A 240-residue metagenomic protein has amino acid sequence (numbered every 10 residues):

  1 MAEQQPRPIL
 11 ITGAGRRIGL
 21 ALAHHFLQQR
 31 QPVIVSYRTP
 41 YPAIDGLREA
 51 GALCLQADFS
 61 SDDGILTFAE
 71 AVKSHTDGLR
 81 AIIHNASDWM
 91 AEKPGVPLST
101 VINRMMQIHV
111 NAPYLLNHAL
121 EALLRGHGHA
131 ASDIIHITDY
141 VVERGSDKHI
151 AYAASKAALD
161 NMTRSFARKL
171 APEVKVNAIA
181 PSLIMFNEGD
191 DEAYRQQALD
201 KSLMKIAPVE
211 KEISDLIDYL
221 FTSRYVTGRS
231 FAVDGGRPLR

Functional and structural regions predicted by a protein language model:
T12, L79-S87, H109, H136 (+1 more regions): Rossmann-fold scaffold of SDR-type NAD(P)-dependent oxidoreductases
G15-R17: Conserved glycine-rich cofactor-binding loop
L66, S87-R104, G126, K148-A151 (+1 more regions): Conserved mid-core segment of classical short-chain dehydrogenase/reductases
E70-S74, I108-H129, A167-R168, P172 (+2 more regions): Amphipathic alpha-helical dimer-interface segment in Rossmann-like NAD(P)H-dependent oxidoreductases
L98-L115, I135, Y152, L159 (+1 more regions): Catalytic Tyr-X3-Lys loop
R125-A158, T163-A171, L183: Catalytic loop of short-chain dehydrogenase/reductase
E173-K175, T227-G228: Short, small/polar-rich loop/turn modules that mediate ligand/substrate recognition or access, typified
V209-V233, P238: C-terminal substrate-recognition "lid" of short-chain dehydrogenase/reductases
